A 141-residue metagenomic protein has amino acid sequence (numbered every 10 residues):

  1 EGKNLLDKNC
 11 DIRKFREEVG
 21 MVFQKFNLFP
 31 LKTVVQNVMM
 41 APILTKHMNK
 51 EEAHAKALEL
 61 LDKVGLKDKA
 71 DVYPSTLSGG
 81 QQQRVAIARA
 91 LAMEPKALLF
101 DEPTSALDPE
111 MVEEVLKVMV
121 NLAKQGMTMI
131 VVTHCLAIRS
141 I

Functional and structural regions predicted by a protein language model:
E1-I141: ABC family nucleotide-binding domain
